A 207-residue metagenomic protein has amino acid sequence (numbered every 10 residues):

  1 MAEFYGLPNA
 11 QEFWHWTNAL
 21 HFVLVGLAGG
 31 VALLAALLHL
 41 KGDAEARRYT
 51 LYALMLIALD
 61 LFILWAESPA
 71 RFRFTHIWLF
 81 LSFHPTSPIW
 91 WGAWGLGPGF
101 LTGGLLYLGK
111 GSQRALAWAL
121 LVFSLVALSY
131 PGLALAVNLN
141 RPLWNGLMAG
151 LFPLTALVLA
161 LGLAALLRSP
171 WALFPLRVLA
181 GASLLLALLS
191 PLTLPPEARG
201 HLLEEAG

Functional and structural regions predicted by a protein language model:
M1-K41: N-terminal signal-anchor module of multipass membrane proteins
N18, F22, A44-I57: Loop-to-helix transition at the N-terminal end of transmembrane alpha-helices
A19-V23, L61, W90, A149: Hydrophobic alpha-helical transmembrane segments of multi-pass small-molecule transporters/permeases
V23-L24, H39-R47, T102-G207: Long, contiguous internal "core" modules enriched in hydrophobic/ aromatic residues
G26, M55, G97, A156-L159: Active-site-proximal structural scaffolding
A28-G29, A35-A36, A53, D60 (+4 more regions): Small-residue hotspots
Y52-D60, L121-L125: Alpha-helical transmembrane segments
L59-K110, G132, N138-P142, A198-G207: Membrane-interface helix-loop-helix modules in multi-pass inner-membrane proteins
